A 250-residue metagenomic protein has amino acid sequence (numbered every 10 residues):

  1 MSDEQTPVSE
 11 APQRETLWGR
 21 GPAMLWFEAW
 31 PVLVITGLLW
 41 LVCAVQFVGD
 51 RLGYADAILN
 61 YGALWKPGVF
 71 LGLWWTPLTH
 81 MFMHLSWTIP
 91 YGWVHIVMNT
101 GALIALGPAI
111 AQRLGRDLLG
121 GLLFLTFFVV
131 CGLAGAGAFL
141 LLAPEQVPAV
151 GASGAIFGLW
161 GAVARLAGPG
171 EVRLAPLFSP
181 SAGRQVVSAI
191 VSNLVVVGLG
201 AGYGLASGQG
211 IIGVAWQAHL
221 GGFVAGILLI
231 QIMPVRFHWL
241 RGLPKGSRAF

Functional and structural regions predicted by a protein language model:
S2-F250: A detector for small-residue-rich transmembrane helices and their helix-helix packing motifs
